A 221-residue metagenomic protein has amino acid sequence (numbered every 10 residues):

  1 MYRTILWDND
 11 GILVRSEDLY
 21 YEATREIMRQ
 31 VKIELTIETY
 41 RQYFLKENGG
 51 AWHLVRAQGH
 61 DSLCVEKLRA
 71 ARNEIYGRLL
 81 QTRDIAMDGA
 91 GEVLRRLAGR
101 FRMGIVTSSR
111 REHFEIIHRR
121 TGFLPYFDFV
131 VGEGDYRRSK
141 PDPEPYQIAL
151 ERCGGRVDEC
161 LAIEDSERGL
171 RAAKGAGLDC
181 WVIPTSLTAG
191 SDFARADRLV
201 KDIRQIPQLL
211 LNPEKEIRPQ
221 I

Functional and structural regions predicted by a protein language model:
M1-R3, R111, E115-I221: Asp-based, Mg2+/Mn2+-dependent phosphohydrolase catalytic module
Y2-R95, G99: N-terminal helical cap/lid subdomain that shapes the substrate entry/recognition surface in HAD-like hydrolases
L13, M103-V106, R138, A162-I163: Conserved SAM-binding loop
S16, T107-S109, S166: Short linear Ser/Thr-Pro motifs
T24, A90-H118, A173: Substrate-recognition element of Asp-dependent hydrolases with the DxDx(T/V) motif
E34, R102-M103, D179: Residue-level detector of anion-binding/catalytic polar loops
L79-D84, S108, A176-G177: Short, flexible loop segments at the rims of nucleotide/cofactor-binding pockets, characterized by
